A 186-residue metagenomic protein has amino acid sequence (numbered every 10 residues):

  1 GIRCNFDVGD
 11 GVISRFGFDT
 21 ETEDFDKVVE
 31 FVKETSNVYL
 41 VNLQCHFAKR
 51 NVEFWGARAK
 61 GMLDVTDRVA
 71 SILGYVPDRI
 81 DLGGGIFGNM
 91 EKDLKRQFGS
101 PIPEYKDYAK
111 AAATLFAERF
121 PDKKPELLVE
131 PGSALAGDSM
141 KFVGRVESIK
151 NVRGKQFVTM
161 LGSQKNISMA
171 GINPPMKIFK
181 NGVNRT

Functional and structural regions predicted by a protein language model:
G1-R79, G88, L115-F120, K124 (+2 more regions): Active-site-proximal beta-alpha core segment in soluble small-molecule metabolic enzymes
R15-G17, E21-F25, P103, D107-Y108 (+1 more regions): Short secondary-structure boundary segments
R15-G17, G85, A134-L135, R145: Residue-level preference for alpha-helix termini and adjacent loops
T20-T22, M90, S139, G182-V183: Solvent-exposed, flexible loop/coil residues
V52-R58, N89-D107, G137-S148: Short glycine/threonine-rich loop-to-helix capping motif typified by GTGT followed within a few residues by an Asp-Pro
D78-F98, L128-S139, I167: Flexible glycine/acidic-rich beta-alpha junction loops that bind and position SAM and/or redox cofactors in anaerobic
P103, T114-L115: Repeat-solenoid scaffold signature
A111, A117, D122-T186: Charged (often Lys/Glu-rich) extended helix/loop segments that serve as interaction or gating elements
